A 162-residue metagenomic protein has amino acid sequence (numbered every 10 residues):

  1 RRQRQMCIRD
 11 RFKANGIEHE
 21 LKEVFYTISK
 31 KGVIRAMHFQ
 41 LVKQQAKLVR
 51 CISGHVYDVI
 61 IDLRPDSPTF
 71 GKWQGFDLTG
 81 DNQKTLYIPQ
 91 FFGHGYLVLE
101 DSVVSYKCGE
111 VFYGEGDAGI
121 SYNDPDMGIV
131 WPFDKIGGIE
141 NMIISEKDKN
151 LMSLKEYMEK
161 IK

Functional and structural regions predicted by a protein language model:
R2-Q5, R9-N82, Y106-K162: Non-catalytic, conserved peripheral segments adjacent to functional cores
L78-D101: Conserved metal-binding segment of the jelly-roll/cupin
